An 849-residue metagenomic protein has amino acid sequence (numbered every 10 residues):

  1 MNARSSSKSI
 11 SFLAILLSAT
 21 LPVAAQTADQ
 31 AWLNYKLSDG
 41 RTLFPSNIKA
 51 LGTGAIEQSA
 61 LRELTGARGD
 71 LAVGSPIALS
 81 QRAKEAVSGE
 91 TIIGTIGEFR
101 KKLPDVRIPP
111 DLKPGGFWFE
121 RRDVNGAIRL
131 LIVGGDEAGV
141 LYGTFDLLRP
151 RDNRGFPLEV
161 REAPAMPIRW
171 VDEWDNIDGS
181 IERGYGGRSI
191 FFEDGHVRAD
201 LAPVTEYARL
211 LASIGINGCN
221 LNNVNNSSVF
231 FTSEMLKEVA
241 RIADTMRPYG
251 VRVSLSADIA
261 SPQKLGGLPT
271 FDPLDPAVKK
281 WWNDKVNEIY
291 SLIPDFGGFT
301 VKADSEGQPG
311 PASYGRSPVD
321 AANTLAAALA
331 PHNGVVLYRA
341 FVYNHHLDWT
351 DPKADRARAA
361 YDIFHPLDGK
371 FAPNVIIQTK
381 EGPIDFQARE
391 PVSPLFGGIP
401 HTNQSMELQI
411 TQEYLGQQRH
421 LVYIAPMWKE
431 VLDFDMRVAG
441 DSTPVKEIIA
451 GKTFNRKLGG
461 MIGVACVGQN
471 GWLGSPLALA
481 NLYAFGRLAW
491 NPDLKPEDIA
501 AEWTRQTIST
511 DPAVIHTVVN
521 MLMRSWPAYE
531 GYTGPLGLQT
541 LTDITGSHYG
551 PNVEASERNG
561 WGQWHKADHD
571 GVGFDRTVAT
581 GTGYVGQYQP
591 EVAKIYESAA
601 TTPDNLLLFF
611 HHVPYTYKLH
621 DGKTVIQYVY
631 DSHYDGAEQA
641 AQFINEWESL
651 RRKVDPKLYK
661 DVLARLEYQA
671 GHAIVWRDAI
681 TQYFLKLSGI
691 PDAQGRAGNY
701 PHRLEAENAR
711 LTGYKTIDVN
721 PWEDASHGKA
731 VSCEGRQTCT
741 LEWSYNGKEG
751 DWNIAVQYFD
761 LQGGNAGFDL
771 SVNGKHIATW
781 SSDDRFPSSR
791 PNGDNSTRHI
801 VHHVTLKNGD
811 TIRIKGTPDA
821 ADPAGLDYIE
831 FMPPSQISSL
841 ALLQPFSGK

Functional and structural regions predicted by a protein language model:
N2-L13: Bacterial N-terminal signal peptides that target proteins for export
S11-P22: Bacterial N-terminal signal peptides
V23-R122, P157: Acidic, contiguous N-terminal accessory segments
S38-G54, R188, F192, N222-N225 (+1 more regions): Acidic/histidine-rich, surface-exposed loop or edge segments in extracytoplasmic proteins
I56-E63, P109-T300, A330, Y423-A425: Feature activates predominantly on carbohydrate-active enzymes
G69, D194-R198, S233, R241 (+1 more regions): Catalytic-core regions of glycoside hydrolase
S442-E705, V719-E723, N746: Catalytic domains of carbohydrate-active enzymes that cleave complex glycans
P691-K849: Extracytoplasmic
